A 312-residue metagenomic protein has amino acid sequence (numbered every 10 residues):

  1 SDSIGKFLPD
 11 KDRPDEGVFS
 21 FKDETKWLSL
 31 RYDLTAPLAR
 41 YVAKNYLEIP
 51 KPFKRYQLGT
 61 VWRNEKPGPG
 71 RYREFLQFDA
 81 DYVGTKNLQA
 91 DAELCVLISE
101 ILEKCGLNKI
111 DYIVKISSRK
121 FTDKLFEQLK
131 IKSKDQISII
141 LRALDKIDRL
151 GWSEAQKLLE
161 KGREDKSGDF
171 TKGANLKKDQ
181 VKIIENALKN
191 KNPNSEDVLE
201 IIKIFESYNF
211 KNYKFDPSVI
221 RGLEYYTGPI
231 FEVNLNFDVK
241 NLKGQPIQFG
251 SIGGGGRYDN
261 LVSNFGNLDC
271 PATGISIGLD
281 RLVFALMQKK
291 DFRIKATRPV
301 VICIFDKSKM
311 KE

Functional and structural regions predicted by a protein language model:
S3-I4, D23-T25, L34-L47, R55-N108 (+1 more regions): Positively charged, Gly/Ser-enriched RNA/tRNA-binding surfaces
I4-S20: Glycine-rich loop at the start of a catalytic domain that most often binds anionic cofactors/ligands
D10, D123-S133, Y225-F231, Q288: Short glycine/threonine-rich loop-to-helix capping motif typified by GTGT followed within a few residues by an Asp-Pro
L94, S118-F121, I140-A143, Q180 (+1 more regions): Internal, well-ordered alpha-helical segments in soluble enzyme and binding-protein domains
I113-S117, V301-I304: Short internal beta-strands
K115-L129, L144-W152: Short, conserved secondary-structure transition motifs
S133-L144, A155-L159: A charged helix-plus-loop insertion that forms the helical arch/lid used to bind and gate nucleic-acid substrates
